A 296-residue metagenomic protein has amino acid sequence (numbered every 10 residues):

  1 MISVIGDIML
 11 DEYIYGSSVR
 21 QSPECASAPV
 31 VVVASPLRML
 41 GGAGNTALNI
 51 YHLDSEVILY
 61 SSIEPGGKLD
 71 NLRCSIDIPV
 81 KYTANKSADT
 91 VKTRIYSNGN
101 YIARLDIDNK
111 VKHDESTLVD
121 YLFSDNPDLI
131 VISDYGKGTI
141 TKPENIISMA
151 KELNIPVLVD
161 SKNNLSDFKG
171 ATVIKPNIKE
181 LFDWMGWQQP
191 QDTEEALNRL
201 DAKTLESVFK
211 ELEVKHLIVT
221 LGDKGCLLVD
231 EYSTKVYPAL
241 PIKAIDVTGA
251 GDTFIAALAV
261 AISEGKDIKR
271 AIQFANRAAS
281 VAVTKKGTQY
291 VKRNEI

Functional and structural regions predicted by a protein language model:
M1-Q21: Positively charged, low-complexity intrinsically disordered leader regions
I2, S27-T90: Substrate-binding N-lobe of the ribokinase-like
S3-I5, R104-D106, L129-I132, L158 (+2 more regions): Structural motif
D7-I8, Y135, T253: Active-site metal-binding loops of divalent metal-dependent hydrolases
L59-S62, C74, I78-S87, K92-N126: Conserved phosphate-binding/catalytic loop of the ribokinase/pfkB sugar-kinase fold
I95-Y96, A171-W184: Non-cysteine beta-strand/loop elements that form the S-adenosyl-L-methionine
N126, T141-G170, F182-I296: Conserved phosphate-binding/catalytic region of the ribokinase-like
P127-T139: Short acidic, glycine-rich surface-loop motifs adjacent to enzyme active sites
